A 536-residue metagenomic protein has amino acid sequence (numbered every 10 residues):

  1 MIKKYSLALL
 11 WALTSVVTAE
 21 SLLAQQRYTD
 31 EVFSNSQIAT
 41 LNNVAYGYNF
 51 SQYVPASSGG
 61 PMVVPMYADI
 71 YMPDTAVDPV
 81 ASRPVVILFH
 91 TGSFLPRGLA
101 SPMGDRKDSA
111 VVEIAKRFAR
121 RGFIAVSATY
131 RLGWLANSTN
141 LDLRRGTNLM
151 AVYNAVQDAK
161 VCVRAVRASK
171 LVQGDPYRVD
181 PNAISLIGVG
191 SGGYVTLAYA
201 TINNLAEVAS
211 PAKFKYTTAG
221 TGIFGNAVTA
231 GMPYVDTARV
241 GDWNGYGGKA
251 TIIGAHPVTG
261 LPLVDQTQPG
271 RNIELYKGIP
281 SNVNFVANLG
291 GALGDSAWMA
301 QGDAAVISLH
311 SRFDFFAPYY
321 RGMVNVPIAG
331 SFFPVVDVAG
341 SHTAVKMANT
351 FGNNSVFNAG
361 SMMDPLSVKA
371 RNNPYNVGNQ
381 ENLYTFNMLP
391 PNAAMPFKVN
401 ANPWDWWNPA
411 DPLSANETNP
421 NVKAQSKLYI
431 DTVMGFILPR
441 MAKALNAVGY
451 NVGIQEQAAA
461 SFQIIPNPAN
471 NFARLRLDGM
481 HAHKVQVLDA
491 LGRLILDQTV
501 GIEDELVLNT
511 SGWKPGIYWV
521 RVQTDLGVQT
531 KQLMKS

Functional and structural regions predicted by a protein language model:
Q26-A81: N-terminal cap/lid segment of alpha/beta-hydrolase-fold proteins
A81, R144-Q157, R164-I187, L205-P211 (+1 more regions): Gly/Ser-rich "nucleophile elbow"/oxyanion-hole loop immediately N-terminal to the catalytic nucleophile in hydrolases
A81-G92: Short beta-strand element of the alpha/beta-hydrolase
S93-A110, F123-N154: Cap/lid segment of the alpha/beta-hydrolase catalytic domain
D105, S109, A304-P390: Active-site-adjacent alpha-helix of alpha/beta-hydrolase-fold enzymes
G188-G192, T196: Gly/Ala-rich beta-loop-alpha elbow adjacent to hydrolase catalytic centers
S296, N349-N451: C-terminal catalytic histidine-bearing segment of alpha/beta-hydrolase fold enzymes
Q457-S536: C-terminal outer-membrane/trafficking sorting elements
